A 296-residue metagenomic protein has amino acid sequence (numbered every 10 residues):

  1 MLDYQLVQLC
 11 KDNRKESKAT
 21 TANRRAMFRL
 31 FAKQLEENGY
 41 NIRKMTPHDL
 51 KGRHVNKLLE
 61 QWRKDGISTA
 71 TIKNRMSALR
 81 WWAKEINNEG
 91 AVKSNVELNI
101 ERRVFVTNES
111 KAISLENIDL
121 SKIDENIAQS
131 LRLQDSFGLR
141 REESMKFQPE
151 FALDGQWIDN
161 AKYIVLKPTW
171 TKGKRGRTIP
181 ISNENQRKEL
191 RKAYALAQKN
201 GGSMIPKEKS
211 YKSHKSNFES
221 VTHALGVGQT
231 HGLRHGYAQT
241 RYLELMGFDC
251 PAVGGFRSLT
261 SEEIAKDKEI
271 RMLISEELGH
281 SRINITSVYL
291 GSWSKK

Functional and structural regions predicted by a protein language model:
V7-R103: N-terminal core-binding DNA-recognition domain of tyrosine recombinases/integrases
M45, G176, K209-S216, E262 (+2 more regions): Catalytic phosphate/metal-binding cores of nucleic-acid and nucleotide-processing enzymes, i.e., regions that mediate
L79, E142-Q148: Alpha-helix N-cap/helix-start motif at helix boundaries, enriched for small hydrophobics
I100-L120, G173-N185: DNA breakage-rejoining catalytic core of tyrosine-based enzymes
S114-E142, A265-R271: Basic, Lys/Arg- and aromatic-enriched nucleic-acid-binding interface segment
K146-L190: Conserved tyrosine-mediated DNA breakage-rejoining catalytic core shared by Y-recombinases
S182-M246: Active-site/catalytic core of tyrosine-dependent DNA strand-transfer enzymes
G236-H280, K295: C-terminal catalytic core of tyrosine-transesterase DNA break-rejoin enzymes
